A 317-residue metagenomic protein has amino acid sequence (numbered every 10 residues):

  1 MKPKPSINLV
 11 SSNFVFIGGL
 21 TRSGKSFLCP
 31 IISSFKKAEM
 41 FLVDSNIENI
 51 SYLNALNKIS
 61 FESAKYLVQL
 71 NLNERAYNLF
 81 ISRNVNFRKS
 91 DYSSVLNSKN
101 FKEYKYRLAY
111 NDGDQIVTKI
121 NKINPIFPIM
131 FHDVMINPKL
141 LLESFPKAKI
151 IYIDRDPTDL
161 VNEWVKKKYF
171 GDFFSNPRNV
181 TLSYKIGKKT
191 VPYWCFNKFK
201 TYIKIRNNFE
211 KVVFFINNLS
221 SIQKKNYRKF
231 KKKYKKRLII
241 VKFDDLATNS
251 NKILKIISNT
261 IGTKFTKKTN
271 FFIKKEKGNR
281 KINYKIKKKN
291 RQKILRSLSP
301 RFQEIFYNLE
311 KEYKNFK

Functional and structural regions predicted by a protein language model:
M1-V15, S34, K188-I240, L246-K317: PAPS-dependent sulfotransferases, especially Golgi type II membrane carbohydrate sulfotransferases
V15, E39, K149-I151, I239-V241: Hydrophobic/aromatic beta-strand patches that form the interior of the parallel beta-sheet core in alpha/beta enzyme
G19-L20: P-loop (Walker A) phosphate-binding loop of NTP-binding proteins
K25-A38: A conserved segment at the C-terminal end of the G1
F27, N137-S144: A short acidic, amphipathic alpha-helical/loop segment
V43-I129, G187-K200: PAPS-dependent sulfation machinery
M130-H132, L141-K167: Conserved phosphate-donor/acceptor-positioning beta-strand/loop module used by diverse small-molecule
F170-C195: Long, charge-dense
